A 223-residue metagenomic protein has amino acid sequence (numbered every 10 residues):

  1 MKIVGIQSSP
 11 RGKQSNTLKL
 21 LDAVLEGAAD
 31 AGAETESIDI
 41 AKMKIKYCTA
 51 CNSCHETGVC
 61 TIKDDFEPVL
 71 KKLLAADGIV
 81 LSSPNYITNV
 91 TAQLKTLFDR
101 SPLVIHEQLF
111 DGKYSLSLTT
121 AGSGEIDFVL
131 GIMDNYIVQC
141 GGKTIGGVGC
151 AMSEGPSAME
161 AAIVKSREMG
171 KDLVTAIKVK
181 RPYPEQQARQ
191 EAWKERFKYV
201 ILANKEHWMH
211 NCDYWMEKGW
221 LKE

Functional and structural regions predicted by a protein language model:
M1-T96, P102-L103, V164-E223: N-terminal beta1-alpha1-beta2 submodule of the flavodoxin-like/Rossmannoid cofactor-binding fold
P10-G12, I87, A121-G124, M152-P156: Short histidine/acidic/glycine/proline-rich micro-motifs that form metal- and phosphate-coordinating active-site loops
A33-I38, F66-K71, L109-S115, F128-V129 (+2 more regions): Short C-terminal domain-edge/linker segments immediately following a structured domain
T57, S82-N85, S117, A121 (+1 more regions): Conserved short-loop catalytic and cofactor-binding motifs
A92, I105-C150: Short, glycine-/small-residue-rich phosphate/pyrophosphate-handling segment
L130, N135-E185: Active-site/pore-lining binding-face segments in mid-to-C-terminal subdomains
